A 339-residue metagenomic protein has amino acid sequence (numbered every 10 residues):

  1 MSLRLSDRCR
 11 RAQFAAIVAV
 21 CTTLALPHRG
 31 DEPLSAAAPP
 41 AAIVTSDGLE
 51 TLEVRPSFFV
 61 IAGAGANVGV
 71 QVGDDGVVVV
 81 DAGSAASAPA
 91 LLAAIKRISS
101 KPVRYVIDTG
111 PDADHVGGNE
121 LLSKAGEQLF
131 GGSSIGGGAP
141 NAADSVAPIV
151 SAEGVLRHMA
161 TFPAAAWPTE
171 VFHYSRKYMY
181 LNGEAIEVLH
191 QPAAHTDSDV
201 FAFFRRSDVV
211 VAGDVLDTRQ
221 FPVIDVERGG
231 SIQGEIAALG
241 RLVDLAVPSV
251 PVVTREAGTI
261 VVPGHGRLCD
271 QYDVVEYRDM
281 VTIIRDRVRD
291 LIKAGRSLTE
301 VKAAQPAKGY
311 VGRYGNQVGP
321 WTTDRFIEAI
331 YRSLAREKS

Functional and structural regions predicted by a protein language model:
S2-A16: Bacterial N-terminal signal peptides that target proteins for export
I17, C21-D75: Zn-dependent metallo-beta-lactamase
D31-A41, G131, P251-G258, R267-S339: Accessory terminal helices/loops
E50-R97, V200-G213: Conserved beta-strand hairpin/beta-sheet module of binuclear metal-dependent hydrolase folds, prominently
T51, D74-V78, A86-G138, S145: Active-site metal-binding motif and surrounding structural segment of the metallo-beta-lactamase
E53, G138-P192, T196-D197, R205-R206 (+2 more regions): Metallo-beta-lactamase
S57, Q71, D81, I95 (+10 more regions): Divalent metal-coordination and catalytic microenvironments
G76-V77, S84-A86, Y178, A185 (+2 more regions): Metallo-beta-lactamase
